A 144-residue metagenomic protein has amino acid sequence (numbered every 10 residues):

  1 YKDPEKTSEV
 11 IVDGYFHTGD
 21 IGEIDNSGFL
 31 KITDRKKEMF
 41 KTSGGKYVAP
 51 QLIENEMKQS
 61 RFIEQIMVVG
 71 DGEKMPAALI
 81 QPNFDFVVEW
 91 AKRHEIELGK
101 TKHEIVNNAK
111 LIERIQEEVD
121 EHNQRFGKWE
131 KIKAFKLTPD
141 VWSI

Functional and structural regions predicted by a protein language model:
Y1-E5, D85-K92: Cytochrome P450 core scaffold surrounding the K-helix E-X-X-R motif and the conserved "meander" helix-loop region
Y1-T42, Q59: Conserved ATP-binding/catalytic segment of the ANL
I21, S60-D85: C-terminal boundary motif of the adenylate-forming
E38-F40, A78-I80, K100, P139-I144: Short, hydrophobic beta-strand segments
S43-V48: Short, surface-exposed ligand-recognition loops at beta-strand->loop->(often short) alpha-helix junctions that present
Q51-N55: C-terminal module of multi-pass small-molecule transporters
Q65-M67, W90, Q116-I144: Conserved C-terminal "lid"/linker of ANL adenylate-forming enzymes
V87-A109: A solvent-exposed, charged loop/short amphipathic helix patch at secondary-structure junctions
